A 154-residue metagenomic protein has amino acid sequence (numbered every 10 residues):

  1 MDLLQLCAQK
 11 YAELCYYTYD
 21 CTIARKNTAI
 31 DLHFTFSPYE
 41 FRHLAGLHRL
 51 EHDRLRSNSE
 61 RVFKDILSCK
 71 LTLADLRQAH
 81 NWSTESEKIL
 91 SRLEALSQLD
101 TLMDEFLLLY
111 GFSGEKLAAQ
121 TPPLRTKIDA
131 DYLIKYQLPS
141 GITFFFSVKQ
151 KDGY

Functional and structural regions predicted by a protein language model:
M1-A130: An acidic, glycine-rich, mixed-charge low-complexity segment common to nucleic-acid enzymes
Y132-G153: Short, hydrophobic/aromatic-rich beta-strand segments within well-structured domains
